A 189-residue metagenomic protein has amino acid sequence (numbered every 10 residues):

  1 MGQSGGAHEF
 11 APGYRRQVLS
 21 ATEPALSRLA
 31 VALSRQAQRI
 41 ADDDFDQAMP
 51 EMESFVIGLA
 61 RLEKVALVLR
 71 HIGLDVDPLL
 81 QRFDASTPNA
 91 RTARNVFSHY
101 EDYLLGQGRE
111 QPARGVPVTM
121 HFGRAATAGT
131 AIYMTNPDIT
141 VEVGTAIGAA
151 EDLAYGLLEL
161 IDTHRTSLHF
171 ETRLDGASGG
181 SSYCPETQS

Functional and structural regions predicted by a protein language model:
M1-S86, P112-S189: Amphipathic alpha-helical interface segments
D84-R109: Histidine-centered, metal-coordinating catalytic motifs and their short helical/loop contexts
